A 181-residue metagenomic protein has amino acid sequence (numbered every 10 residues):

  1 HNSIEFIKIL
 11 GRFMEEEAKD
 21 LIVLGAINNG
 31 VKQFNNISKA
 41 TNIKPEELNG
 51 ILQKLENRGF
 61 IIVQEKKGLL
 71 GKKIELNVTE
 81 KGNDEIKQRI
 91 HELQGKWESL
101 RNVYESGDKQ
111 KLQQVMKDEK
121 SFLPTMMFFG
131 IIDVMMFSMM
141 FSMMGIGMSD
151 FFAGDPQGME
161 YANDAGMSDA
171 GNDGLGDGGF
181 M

Functional and structural regions predicted by a protein language model:
H1-M126, S142-M181: N-terminal leader-region detector that preferentially activates on the first domain or presequence of a protein
I131-M140, M144: Membrane-proximal interfacial segments on either side of biological membranes
